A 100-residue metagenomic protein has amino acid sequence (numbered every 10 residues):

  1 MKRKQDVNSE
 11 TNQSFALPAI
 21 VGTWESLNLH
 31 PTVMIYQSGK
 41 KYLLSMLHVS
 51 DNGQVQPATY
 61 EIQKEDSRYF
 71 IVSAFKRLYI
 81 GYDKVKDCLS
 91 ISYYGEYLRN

Functional and structural regions predicted by a protein language model:
K2-Q13, S26-V33, D66-N100: Beta-sheet ligand-binding and adhesion/scaffold domains
F15-P18: Short Pro/Gly-enriched beta-strand edge/turn motifs at strand-loop
I20-T23: A glycine-anchored, Pro-Gly-centered beta-turn/N-cap motif
L29-D66: N-terminal glycine/threonine-rich, aromatic-flanked beta-hairpin/loop signature
